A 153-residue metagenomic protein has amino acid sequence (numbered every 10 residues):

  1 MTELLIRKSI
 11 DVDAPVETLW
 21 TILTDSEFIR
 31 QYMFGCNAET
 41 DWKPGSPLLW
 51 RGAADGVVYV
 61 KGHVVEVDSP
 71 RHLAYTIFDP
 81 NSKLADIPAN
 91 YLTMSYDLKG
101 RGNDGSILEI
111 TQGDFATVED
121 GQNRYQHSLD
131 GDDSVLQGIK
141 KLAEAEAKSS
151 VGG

Functional and structural regions predicted by a protein language model:
T2-V16: Terminal, regulation- and interaction-focused segments at domain boundaries
R7, E27-K61, G152-G153: Short beta-edge strand/loop motif at the mouth of beta-sheet-based domains
I10, K61-E66, L92-G100: Hydrophobic/aromatic beta-strand elements that line small-molecule binding cavities or substrate pockets in beta-rich
G52, T76-I77, I110-Q112: Residue-level recognition of conserved beta-strand positions in structured domain cores
D68-L73: Short, conserved beta-turn/loop elements at beta-strand boundaries and strand-helix junctions
K83-D130, S150-G153: Beta-strand/loop substructures that line and gate deep hydrophobic ligand-binding cavities in soluble
D133-A147: Short amphipathic alpha-helical signal-transduction/dimerization elements
